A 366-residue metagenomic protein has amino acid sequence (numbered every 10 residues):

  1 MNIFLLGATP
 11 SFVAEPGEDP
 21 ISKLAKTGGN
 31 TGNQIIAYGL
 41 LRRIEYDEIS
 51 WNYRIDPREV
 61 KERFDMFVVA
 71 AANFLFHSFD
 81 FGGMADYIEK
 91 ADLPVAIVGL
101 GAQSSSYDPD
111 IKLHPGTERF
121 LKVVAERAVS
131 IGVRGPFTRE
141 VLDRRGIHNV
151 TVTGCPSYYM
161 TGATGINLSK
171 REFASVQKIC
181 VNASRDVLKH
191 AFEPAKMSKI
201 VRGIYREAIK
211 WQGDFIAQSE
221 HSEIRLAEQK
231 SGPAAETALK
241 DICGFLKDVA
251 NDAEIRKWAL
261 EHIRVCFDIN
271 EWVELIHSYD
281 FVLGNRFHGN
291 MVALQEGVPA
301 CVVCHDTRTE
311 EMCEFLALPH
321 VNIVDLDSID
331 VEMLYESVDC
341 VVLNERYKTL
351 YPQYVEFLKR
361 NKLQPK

Functional and structural regions predicted by a protein language model:
M1-K366: Active-site anion-handling motifs in enzyme catalytic cores
